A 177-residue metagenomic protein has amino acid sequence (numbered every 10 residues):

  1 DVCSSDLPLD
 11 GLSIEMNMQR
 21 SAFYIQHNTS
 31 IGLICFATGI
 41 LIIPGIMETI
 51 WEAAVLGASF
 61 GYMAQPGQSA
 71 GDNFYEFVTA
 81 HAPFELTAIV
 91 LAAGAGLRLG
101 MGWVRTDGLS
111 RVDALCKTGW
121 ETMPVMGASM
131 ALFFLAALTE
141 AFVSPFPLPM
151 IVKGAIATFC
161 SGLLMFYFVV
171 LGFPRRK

Functional and structural regions predicted by a protein language model:
V2-S4: Short, small-residue-biased leader/transition segments that mark boundaries at the very start of proteins
D6-A22, Y75-F84: Short aromatic-rich membrane-water interface segments that cap or initiate transmembrane helices in multi-pass membrane
S13-P44: Individual transmembrane alpha-helix segments
F36-Y62, L86-A93, R98: Transmembrane alpha-helix/helix-exit interface in multi-pass inner-membrane proteins
G61-F159: Hydrophobic alpha-helical transmembrane segments and adjacent short intramembrane/lumenal linkers of inner/organellar
F159-F168: Hydrophobic core of alpha-helical transmembrane segments in multi-pass integral membrane proteins
F168-K177: Membrane-interface capping segments at transmembrane-helix boundaries
